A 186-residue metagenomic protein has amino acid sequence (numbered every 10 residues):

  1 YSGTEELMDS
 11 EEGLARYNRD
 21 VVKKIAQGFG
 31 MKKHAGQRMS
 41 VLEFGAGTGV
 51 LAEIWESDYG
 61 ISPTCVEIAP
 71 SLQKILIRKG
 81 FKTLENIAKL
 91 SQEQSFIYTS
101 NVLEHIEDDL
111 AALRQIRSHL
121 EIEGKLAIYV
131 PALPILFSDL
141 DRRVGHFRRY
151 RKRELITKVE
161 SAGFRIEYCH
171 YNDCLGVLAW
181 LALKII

Functional and structural regions predicted by a protein language model:
Y1-S100, L110-L113: Conserved N-terminal segment of class I S-adenosyl-L-methionine
G3, V50, Y168-I186: Conserved catalytic loop of SAM-dependent methyltransferase domains
L72, P134-L136, L175: Feature marks short, surface-exposed loop/turn motifs that line or immediately flank catalytic pockets and channel
E104-H105: A short His-aromatic
L110-K125: A short glycine-rich, Lys/Arg-flanked "PGG" loop and its adjoining helix->strand segment in the class I
L126-R148, K152-K158: Short, glycine-/aromatic-enriched active-site segment of Class I SAM-dependent methyltransferases
I156-H170: A SAM-dependent methyltransferase catalytic signature shared across enzymes that methylate proteins
